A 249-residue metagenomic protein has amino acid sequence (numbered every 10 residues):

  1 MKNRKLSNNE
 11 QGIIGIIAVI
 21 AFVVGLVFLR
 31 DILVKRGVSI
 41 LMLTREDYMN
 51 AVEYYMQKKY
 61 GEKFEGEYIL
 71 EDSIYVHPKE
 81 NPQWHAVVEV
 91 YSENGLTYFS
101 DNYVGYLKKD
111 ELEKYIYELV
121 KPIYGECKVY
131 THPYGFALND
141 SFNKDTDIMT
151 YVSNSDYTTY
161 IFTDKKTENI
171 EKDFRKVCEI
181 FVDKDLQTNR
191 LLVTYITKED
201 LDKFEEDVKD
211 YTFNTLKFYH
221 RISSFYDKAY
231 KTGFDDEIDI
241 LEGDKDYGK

Functional and structural regions predicted by a protein language model:
M1-E10: N-terminal Lys/Arg-rich, disordered targeting/topogenic segments
I13-I32: Hydrophobic membrane-insertion alpha-helices, especially the h-region of bacterial N-terminal signal peptides
V34-G66, E111-Y124: Short, non-transmembrane alpha-helical segments in secretory-pathway proteins
K63-V90: Exposed beta-strand-loop-beta-strand "reactive/processing" segments of non-cytosolic proteins
I74-H77, Y98-F99, T158-F162: Generic recognition of long tandem-repeat/solenoid scaffolds
N81, E93-N94, L186: Short, solvent-exposed coil/turn segments at beta-strand boundaries
H85-L107: A short, surface-exposed beta-strand/turn
Y103-K249: Metal-dependent nuclease catalytic core centered on acidic motifs
